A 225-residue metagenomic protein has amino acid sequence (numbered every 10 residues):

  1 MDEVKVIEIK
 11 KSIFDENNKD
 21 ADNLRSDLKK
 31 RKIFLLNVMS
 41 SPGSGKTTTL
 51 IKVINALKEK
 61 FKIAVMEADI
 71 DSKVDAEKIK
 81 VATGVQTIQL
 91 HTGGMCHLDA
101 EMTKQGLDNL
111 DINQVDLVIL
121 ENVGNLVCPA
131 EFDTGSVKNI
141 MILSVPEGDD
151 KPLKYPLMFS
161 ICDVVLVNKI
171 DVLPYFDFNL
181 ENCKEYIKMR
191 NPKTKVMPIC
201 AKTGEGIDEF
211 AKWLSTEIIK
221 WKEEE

Functional and structural regions predicted by a protein language model:
E3-S26, K30-M39, S44, T48 (+3 more regions): Nucleotide-state-sensitive switch-loop elements of NTP-binding domains
A68, T92, S144-V145, A201: Cofactor-binding loop segments of dinucleotide-utilizing enzymes, especially the Rossmann-like FAD- and NAD(P)+-binding
S72-E77, K151-Y155, N179-Y186: Short, glycine/polar-rich helix-capping loops at beta-to-alpha or helix-loop-helix junctions that flank or form
Q89-H91, L143, N168: Short beta->alpha connector loops at strand-helix junctions that form conserved, small/polar/Pro-enriched
N125-C128, G135-L153, D163, I170-D177: Conserved Switch II/interswitch segment of TRAFAC-class P-loop GTPases
L157-I161, W221-E224: ATP-dependent carboxylate-amine ligase
L173-E225: Canonical P-loop GTPase G-domain recognition
